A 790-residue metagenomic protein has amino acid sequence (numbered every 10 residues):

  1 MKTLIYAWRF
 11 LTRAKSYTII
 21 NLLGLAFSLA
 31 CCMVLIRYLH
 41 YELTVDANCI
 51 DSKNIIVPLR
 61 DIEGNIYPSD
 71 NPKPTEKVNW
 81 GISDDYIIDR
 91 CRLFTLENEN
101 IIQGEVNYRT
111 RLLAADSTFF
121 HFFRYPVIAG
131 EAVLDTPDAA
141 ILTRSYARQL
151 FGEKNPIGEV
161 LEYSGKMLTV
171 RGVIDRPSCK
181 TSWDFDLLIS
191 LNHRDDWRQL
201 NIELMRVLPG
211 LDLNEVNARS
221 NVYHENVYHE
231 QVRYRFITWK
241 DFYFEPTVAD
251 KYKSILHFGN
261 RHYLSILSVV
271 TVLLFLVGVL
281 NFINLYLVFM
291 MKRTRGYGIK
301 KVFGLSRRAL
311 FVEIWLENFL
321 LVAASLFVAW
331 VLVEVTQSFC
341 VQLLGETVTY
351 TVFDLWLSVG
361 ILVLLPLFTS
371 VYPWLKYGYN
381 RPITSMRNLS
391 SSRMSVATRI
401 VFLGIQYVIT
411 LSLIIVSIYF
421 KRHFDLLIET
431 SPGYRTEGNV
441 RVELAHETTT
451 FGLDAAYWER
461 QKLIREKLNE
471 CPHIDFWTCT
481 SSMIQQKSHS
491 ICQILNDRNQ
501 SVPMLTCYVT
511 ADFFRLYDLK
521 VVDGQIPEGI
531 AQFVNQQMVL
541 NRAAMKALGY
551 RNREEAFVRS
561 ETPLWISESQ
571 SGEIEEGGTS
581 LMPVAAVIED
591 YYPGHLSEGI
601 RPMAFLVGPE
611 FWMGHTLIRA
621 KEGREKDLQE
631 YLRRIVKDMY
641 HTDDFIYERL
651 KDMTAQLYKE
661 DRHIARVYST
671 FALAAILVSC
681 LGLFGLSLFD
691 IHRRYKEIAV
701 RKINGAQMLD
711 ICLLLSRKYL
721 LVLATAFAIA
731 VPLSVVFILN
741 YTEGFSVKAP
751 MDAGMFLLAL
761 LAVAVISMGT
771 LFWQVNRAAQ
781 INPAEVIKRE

Functional and structural regions predicted by a protein language model:
L4, R9, R13-A14, C49 (+7 more regions): Membrane-helix entry/capping segments
L4-S16, I20, G24, L280-L321 (+3 more regions): Intracellular coupling helices
L11, N21, E42, P58 (+27 more regions): Generic structural signal for small/hydrophobic residues in well-ordered secondary structure, especially within
R13-H40, G259-R295, A323, T398-H423 (+4 more regions): Hydrophobic alpha-helical transmembrane segments of multi-pass inner-membrane transport and secretion
A30, V34-R37, N284, N318-P382 (+3 more regions): Small-residue-rich transmembrane alpha-helices
C32-K154, Y163-M167, K421-R551: Structured, solvent-exposed hinge/loop segments at the ends of secondary-structure elements
D116-I128, L142-G259, E466-Q656: Mid-to-C-terminal secondary-structure elements that act as membrane-proximal/extracytoplasmic interface segments
V371-A397, V401: Cytosolic-side transmembrane helix boundary signature
